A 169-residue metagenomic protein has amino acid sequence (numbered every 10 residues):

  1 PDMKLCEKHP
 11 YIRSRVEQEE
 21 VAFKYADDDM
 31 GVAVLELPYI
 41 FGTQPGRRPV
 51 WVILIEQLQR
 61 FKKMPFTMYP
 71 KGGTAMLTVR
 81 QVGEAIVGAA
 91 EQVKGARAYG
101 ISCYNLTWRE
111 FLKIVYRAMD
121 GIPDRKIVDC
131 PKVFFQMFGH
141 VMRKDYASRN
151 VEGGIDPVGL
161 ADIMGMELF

Functional and structural regions predicted by a protein language model:
P1-S14, A33: Conserved Rossmann-fold NAD(P)-dependent oxidoreductase catalytic core, especially the SDR/UDP-sugar
S14-A22: Conserved catalytic Lys-bearing alpha helix of Rossmann-like short-chain dehydrogenase/reductases
F23-G46: Conserved beta-loop-beta element that borders a ligand/cofactor-binding pocket
G42-I55, A89-Y99, I122: Glycine/proline-rich active-site loop of Rossmann-fold NAD(P)-dependent oxidoreductases
E56-L77: A conserved pocket-lining segment of Rossmann-fold NAD(P)-dependent short-chain dehydrogenase/reductase
M68-G72, Y99-L106, Y116: Glycine-rich Rossmann NAD(P)(H)-binding loop
W108, L112-L168: Terminal hydrophobic/aromatic helix or amphipathic segment near a protein terminus
